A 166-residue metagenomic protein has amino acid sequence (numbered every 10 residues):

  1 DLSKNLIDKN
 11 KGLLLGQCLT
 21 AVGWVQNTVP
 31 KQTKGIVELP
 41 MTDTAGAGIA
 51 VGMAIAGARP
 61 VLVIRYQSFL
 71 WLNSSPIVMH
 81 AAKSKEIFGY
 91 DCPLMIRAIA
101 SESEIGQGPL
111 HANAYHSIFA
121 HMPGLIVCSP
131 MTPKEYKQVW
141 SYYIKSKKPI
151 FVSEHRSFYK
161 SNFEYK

Functional and structural regions predicted by a protein language model:
D1-Y165: Thiamine diphosphate
